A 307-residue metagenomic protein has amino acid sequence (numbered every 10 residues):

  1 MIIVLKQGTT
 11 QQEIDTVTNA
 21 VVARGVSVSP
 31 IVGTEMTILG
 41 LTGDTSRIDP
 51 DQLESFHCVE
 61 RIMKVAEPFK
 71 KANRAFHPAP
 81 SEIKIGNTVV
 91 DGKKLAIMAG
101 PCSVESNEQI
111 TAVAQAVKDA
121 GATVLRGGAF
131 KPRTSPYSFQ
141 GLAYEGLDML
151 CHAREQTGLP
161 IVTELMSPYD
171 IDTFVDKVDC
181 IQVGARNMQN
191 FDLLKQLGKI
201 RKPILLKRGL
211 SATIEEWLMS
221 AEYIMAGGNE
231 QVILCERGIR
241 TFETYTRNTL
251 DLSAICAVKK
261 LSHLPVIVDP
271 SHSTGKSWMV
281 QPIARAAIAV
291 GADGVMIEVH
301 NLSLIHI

Functional and structural regions predicted by a protein language model:
M1-I97: Non-catalytic terminal accessory/regulatory regions of metabolic enzymes
K93-L95, G121-T123, T157-P160, K177-D179 (+4 more regions): Short, well-ordered coil/turn segments that N-cap beta-strands
A96-I110, P136-S138, V162-E164, S271-W278: Active-site mouth loops of central-metabolism enzymes
I97-A99, L125-G127, I161-T163, I181-V183 (+4 more regions): Hydrophobic faces of well-ordered beta-strands that scaffold small-molecule active sites in alpha/beta enzyme cores
Q140-V162, L197-R201, A254-H263: Alpha-helix-loop-beta-strand connector modules within alpha/beta enzyme cores
L159-S167, D179-N190, P203-I214, C235: Catalytic beta/alpha-barrel core
I200-R201, L205-M296: Catalytic alpha/beta core domains of metabolic enzymes, predominantly
I305-I307: Conserved small/polar residues in nucleotide/adenosyl-binding loops
